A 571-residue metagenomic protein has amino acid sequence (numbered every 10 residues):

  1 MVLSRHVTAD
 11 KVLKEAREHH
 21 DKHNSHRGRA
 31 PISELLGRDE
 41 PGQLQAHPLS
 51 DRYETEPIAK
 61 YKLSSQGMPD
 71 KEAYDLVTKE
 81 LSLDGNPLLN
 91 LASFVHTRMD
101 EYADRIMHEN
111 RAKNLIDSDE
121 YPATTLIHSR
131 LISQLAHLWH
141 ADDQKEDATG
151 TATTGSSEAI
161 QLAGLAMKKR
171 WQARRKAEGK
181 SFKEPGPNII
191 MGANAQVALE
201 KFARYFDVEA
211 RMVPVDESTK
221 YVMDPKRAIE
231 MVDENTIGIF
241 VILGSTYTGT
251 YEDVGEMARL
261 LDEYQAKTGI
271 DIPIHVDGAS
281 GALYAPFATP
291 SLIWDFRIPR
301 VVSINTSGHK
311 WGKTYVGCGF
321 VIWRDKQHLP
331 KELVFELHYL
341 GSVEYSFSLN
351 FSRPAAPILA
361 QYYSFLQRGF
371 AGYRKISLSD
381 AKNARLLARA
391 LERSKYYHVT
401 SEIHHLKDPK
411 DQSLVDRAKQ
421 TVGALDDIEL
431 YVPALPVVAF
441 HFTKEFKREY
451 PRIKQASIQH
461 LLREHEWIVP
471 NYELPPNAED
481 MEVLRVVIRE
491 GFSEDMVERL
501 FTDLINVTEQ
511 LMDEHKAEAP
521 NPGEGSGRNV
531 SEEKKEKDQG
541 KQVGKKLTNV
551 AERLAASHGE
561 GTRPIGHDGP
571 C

Functional and structural regions predicted by a protein language model:
M1-Q144, L165-A166, W171, R175 (+1 more regions): Non-catalytic terminal extensions of PLP-dependent enzymes
V2, A9, I32, G37-E40 (+4 more regions): Conserved PLP-enzyme active-site core in the AAT-like
A59-K60, L115-D119, K145-T154, T306-G308 (+1 more regions): A short glycine/serine-rich beta->alpha loop
E80, F94, G192-N194, I242 (+6 more regions): Structured loops at beta-to-helix junctions and adjacent beta-edge loops in soluble globular domains
M107-N114, I237, V241, A360-Q367 (+1 more regions): A short small-residue
A123, A152-A159, M191, A195 (+3 more regions): Secondary-structure capping and boundary motifs in well-ordered enzyme cores
R130, Q134, L162, A166 (+4 more regions): Alpha-helical scaffold segments in soluble metabolic enzymes
P286-P436, F440-F446: Active-site C-terminal subdomain of aminotransferase-like
